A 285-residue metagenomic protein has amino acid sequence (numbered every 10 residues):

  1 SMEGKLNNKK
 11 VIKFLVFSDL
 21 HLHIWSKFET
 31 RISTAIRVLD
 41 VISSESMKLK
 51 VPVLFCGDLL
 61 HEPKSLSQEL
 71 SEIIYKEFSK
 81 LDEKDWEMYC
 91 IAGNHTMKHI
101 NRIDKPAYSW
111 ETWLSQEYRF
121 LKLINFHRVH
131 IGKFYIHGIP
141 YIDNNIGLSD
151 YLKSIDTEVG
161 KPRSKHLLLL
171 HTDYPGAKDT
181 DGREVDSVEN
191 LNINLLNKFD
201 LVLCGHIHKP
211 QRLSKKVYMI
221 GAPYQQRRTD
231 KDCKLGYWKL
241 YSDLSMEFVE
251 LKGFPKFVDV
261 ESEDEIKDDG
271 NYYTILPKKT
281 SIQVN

Functional and structural regions predicted by a protein language model:
S1-S26: Acidic, histidine-bearing metal-coordination/catalytic regions of metal-dependent phosphoesterases
M2-V11, V38-L49, E77-F78, Y151-P162: Short amphipathic alpha-helices and their capping/turn segments at secondary-structure boundaries
E3, N7-K10, Y241-N285: Accessory, non-catalytic peripheral segments of nucleic-acid enzymes
L6-L15, R128-G138, K161-L167, K215-V217 (+2 more regions): Beta-strand-turn-beta hairpins that frame and shape the catalytic cleft of phosphate-ester-processing enzymes
V16-S18, V53-D58, E87-N94, K122-F126 (+4 more regions): Active-site neighborhood of phospho(di)ester-bond hydrolases with catalytic His/Asp-centered motifs
W25-V129, L195-L196: Core catalytic region of metal-dependent phosphoesterases/phosphodiesterases, especially metallo-beta-lactamase-like
I74, A92, T96-I193, I220-P223: Conserved catalytic scaffold of divalent metal-dependent phosphoesterases
T180-E247: Conserved beta-sheet core of the metallophosphoesterase superfamily
